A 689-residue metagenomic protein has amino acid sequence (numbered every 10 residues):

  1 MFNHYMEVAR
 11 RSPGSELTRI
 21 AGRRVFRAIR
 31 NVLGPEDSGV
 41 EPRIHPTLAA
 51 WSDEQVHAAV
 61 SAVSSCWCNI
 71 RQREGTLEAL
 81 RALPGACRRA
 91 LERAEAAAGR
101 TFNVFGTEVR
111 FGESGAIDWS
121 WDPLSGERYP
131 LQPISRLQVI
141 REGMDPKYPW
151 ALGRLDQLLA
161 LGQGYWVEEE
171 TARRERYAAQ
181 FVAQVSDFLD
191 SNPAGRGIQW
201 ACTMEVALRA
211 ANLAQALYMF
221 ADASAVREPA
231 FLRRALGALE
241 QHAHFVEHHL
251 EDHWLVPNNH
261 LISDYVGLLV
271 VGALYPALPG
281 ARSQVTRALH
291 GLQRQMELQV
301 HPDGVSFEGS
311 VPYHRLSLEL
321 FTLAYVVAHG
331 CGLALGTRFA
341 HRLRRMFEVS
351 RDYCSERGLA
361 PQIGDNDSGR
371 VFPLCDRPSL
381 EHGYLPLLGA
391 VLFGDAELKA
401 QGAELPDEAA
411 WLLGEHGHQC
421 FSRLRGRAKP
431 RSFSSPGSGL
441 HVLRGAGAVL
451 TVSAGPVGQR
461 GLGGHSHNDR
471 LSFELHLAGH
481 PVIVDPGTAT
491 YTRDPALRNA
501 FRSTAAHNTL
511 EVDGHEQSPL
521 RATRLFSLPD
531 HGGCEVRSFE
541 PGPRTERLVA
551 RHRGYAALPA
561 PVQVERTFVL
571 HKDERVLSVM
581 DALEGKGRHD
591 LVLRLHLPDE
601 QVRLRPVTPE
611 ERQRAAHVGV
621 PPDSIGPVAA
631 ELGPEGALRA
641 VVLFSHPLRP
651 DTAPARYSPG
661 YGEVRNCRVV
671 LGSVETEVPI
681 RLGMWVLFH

Functional and structural regions predicted by a protein language model:
M1-R43: Alpha-helical membrane-targeting segments
V8, S12, I20, V32 (+3 more regions): Beta-strand-rich N-terminal accessory domains
F26-I140, K147-A151: Extended, charge-enriched "interface" segments that sit outside catalytic cores
E127-I134, Q138-R344, L359: Aromatic-lined, polymer-binding surfaces characteristic of secreted/periplasmic polysaccharide-degrading enzymes
G153, D264, M346, G437-G439 (+4 more regions): Residues that flank catalytic or metal-binding motifs in active/ligand-binding sites
A207, N366, P373-R377, A390-E404 (+2 more regions): CBM-like, beta-strand-rich accessory domains located in the C-terminal region of large, secreted polysaccharide-active
H249, R315, R345-R357, I625-L638: Short, conserved secondary-structure transition motifs
V305, G309-I483, F539-P541: Carbohydrate-active enzyme catalytic cores, enriched for enzymes that act on polyanionic acidic polysaccharides
